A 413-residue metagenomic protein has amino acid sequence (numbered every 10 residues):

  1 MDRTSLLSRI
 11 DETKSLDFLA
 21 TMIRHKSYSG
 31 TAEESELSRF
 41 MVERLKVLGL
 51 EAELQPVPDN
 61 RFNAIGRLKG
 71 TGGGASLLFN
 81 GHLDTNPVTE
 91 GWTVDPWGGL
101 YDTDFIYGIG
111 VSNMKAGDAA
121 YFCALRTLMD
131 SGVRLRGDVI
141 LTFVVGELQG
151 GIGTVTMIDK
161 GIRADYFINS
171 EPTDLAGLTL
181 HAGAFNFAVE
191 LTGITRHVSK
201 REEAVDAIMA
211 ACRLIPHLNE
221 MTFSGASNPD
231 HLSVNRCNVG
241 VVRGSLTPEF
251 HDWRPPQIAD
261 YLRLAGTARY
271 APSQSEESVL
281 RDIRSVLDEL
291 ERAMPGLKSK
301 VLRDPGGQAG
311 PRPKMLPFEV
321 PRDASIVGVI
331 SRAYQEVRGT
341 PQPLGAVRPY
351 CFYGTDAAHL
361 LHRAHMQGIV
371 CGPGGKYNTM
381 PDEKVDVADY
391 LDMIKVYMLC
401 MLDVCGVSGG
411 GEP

Functional and structural regions predicted by a protein language model:
M1-R3, E53-P56, N186, E190-P413: Metal-dependent amide/peptide-bond hydrolase catalytic core, centered on the "pita-bread" metallohydrolase fold
M1-V88, Y261-T267, L280, D389: N-terminal helical capping/dimerization or prosegment-like subdomains of hydrolases acting on amide or phosphate bonds
L48, S131-L135, L290-G296: Short helix-capping segments at alpha-helix termini
G74-F143: Active-site metal-coordination/substrate-binding segment of hydrolases, especially metallo-dependent peptidases
S76-L78, I106, R163-N169, N186-A188 (+1 more regions): Short glycine-aspartate micro-motif
N86-D102, T179-E190, R332-E336: Acidic-glycine-rich active-site phosphate/pyrophosphate-binding loop
D104-A119, V144, E202-M209, K384-L391: Short, conserved micro-motifs enriched in small and acidic residues
M114-N186, C405, G409-E412: Acidic/histidine-rich catalytic neighborhood of metal-dependent amide-processing enzymes
